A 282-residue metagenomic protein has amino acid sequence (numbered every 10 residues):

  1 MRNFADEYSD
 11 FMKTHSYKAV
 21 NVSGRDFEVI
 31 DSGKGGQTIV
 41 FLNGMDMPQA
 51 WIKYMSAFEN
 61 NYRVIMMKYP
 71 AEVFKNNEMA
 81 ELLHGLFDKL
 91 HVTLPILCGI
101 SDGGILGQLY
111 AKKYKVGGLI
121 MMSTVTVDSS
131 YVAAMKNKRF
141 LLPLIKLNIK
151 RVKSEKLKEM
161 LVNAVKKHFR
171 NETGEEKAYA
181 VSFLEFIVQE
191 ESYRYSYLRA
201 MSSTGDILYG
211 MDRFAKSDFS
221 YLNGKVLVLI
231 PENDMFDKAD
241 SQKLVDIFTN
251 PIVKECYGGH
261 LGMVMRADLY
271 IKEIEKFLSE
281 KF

Functional and structural regions predicted by a protein language model:
R25-V73: Conserved HGGG/HGGXW glycine-rich cap/lid loop of the alpha/beta-hydrolase fold
S56, I65-I100: Active-site loop/oxyanion-hole signature of alpha/beta-hydrolase fold enzymes
G99-G103, G107: Gly/Ala-rich beta-loop-alpha elbow adjacent to hydrolase catalytic centers
L119-V152: Flexible "cap/lid" loop of the alpha/beta hydrolase fold
S130-V132, V152-D218: Conserved alpha/beta-hydrolase catalytic His-Asp/Glu region
L222, V228-I230: Short beta-strand/loop motif that positions the catalytic acidic residue of the alpha/beta-hydrolase fold
M235-D240: Conserved alpha/beta-hydrolase "acid-adjacent" motif
G258-I271: Catalytic histidine-centered segment of alpha/beta-hydrolase-like enzymes
